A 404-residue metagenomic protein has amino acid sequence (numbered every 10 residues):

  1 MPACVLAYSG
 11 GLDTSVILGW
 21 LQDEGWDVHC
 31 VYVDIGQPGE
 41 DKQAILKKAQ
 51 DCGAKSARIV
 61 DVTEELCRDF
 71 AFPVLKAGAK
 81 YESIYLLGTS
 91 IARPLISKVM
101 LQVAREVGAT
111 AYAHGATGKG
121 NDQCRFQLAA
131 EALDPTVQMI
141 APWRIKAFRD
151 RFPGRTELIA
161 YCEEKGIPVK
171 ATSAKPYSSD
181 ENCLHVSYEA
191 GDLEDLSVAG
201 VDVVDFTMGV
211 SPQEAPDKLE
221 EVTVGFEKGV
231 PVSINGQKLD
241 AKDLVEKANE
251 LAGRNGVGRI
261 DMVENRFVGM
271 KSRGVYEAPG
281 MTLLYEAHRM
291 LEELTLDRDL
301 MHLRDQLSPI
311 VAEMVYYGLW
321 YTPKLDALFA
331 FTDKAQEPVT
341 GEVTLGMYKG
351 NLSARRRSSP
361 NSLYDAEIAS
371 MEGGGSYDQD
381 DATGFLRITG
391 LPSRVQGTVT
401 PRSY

Functional and structural regions predicted by a protein language model:
M1-A7, L12-Y404: Nucleotide-activated chemistry modules centered on ATP-dependent adenylation/adenylyltransferase
